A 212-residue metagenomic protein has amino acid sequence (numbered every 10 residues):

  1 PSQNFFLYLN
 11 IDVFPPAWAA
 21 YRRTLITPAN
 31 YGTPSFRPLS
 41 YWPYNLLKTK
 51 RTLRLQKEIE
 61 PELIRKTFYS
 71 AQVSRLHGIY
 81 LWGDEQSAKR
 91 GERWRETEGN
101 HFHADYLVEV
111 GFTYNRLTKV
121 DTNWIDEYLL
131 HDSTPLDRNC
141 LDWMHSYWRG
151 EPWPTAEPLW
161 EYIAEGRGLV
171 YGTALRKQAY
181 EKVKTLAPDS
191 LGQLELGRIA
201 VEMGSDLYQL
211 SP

Functional and structural regions predicted by a protein language model:
S2-N4, D12-Y44, H77, Q86-G99 (+2 more regions): Conserved NAD+-utilizing ADP-ribose enzyme module
L47-Q72: Short aromatic-glycine-(Arg/Gly/Cys) micro-motifs in beta-strand/loop hairpins
